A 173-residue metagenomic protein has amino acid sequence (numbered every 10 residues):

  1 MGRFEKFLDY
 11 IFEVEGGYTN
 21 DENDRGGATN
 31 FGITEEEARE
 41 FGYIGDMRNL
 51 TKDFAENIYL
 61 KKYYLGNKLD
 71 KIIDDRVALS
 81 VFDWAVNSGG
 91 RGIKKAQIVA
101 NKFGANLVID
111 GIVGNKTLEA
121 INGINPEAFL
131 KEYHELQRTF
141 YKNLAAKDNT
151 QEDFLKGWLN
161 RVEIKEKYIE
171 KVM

Functional and structural regions predicted by a protein language model:
M1-M173: Cell-wall polysaccharide-cleaving catalytic domain and substrate-binding groove, primarily in peptidoglycan/chitin
